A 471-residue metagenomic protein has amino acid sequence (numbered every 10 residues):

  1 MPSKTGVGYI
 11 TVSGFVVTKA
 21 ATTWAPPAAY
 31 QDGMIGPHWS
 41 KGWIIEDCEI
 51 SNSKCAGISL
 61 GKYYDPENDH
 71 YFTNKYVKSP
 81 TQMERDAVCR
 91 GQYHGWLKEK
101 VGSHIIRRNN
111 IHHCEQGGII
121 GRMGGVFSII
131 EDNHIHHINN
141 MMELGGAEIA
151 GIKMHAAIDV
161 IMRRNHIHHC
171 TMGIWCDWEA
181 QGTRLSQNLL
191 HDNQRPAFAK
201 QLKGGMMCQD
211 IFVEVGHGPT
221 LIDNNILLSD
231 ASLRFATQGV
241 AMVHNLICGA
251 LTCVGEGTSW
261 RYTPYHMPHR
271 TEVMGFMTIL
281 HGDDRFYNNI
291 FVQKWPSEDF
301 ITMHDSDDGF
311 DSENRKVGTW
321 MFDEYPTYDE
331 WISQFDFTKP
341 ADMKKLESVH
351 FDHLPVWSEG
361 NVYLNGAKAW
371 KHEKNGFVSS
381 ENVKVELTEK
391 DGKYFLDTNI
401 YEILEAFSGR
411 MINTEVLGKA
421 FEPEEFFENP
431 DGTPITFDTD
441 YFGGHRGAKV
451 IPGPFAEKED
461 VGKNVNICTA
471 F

Functional and structural regions predicted by a protein language model:
M1-T11, P27-S40: Extracellular beta-strand-rich solenoid/capping regions of secreted or surface-exposed proteins that bind or remodel
T11-P26: Active-site-adjacent substrate/metal-binding segments within catalytic domains of carbohydrate-active enzymes
T22-H38, K54-R410, E415: Glycine- and acidic/polar-rich repeat regions and solenoidal domains
S40-C48: Transmembrane beta-barrel wall of Gram-negative outer-membrane proteins
G409-A448: Active-site and glycan-interaction determinants of carbohydrate-active enzymes
A448-F471: Short, surface-exposed, low-complexity cationic segments
